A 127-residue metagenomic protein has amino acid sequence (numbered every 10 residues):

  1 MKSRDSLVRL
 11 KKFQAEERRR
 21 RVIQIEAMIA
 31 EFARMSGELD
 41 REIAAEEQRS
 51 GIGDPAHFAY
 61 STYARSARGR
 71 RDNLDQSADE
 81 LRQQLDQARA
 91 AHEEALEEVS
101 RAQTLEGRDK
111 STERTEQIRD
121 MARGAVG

Functional and structural regions predicted by a protein language model:
M1-G127: Charge-rich amphipathic alpha-helical interaction elements
